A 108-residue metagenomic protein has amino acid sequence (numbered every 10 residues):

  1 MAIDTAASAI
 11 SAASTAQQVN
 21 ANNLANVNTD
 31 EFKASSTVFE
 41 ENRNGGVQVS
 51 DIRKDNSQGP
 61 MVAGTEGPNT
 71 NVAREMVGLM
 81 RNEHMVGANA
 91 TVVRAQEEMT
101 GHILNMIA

Functional and structural regions predicted by a protein language model:
M1-A108: Amphipathic alpha-helical polymerization modules
